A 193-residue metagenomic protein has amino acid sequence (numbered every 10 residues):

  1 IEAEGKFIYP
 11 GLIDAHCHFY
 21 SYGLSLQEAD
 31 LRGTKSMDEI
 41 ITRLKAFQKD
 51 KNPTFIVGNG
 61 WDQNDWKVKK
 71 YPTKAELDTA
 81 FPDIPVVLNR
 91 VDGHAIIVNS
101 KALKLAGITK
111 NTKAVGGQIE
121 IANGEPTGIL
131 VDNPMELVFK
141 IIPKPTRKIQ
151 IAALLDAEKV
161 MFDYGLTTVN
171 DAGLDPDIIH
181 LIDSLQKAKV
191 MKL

Functional and structural regions predicted by a protein language model:
I1-K192: Divalent metal-binding segments
